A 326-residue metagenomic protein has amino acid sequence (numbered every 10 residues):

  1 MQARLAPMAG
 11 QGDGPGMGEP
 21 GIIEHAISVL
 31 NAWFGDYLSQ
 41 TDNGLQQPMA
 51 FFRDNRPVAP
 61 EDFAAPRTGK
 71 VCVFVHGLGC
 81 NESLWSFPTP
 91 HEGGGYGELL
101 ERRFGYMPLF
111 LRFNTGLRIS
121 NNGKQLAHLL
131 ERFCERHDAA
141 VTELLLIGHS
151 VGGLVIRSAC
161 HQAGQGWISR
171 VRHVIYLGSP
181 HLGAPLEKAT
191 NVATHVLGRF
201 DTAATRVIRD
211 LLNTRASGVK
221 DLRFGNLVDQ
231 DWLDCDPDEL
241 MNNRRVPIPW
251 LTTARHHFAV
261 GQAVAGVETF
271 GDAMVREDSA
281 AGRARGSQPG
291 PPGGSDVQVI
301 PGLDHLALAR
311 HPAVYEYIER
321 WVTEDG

Functional and structural regions predicted by a protein language model:
M1-H91, G97-L99, R103-L111, N121 (+2 more regions): Flexible, membrane-associating and regulatory peripheral segments of lipid-active enzymes
G12-N31, H161-G326: Helical cap/lid subdomain of alpha/beta-hydrolase-fold lipid enzymes that gates access to the catalytic pocket
F51-D62, L129-C134, V228-I248: A Trp-anchored, charged/polar loop motif used as the substrate-binding/catalytic surface of acyl/ester-handling
G77, S150, G178: Catalytic nucleophile serine of serine hydrolases, specifically the conserved "nucleophile elbow" pentapeptide
W85-P88, N121-K124, C160-H161, K188-A189: Short coil/turn segments at secondary-structure boundaries
L117-H137: Alpha/beta-hydrolase active-site loop
E143-G148, L177: Short beta-strand immediately N-terminal to the catalytic nucleophile in serine-hydrolase-like folds
I147-G152, I156: Gly/Ala-rich beta-loop-alpha elbow adjacent to hydrolase catalytic centers
